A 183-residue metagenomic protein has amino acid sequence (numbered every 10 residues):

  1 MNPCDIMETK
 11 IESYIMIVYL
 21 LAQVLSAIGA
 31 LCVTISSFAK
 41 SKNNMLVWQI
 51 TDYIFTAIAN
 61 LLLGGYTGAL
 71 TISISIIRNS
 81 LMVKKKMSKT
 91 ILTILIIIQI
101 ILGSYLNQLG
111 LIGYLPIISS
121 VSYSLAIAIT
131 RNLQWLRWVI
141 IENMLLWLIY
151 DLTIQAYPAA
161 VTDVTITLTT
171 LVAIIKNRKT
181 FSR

Functional and structural regions predicted by a protein language model:
M1: Catalytic toxin/effector domains delivered as secreted proteins or via bacterial secretion systems
E8-R183: Alpha-helical membrane-protein topology signature
